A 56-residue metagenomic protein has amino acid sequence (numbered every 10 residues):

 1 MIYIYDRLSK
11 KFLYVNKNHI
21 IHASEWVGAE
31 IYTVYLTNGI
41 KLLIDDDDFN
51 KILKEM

Functional and structural regions predicted by a protein language model:
I2-L13, H19-M56: Acidic, Ser/Thr- and proline-rich intrinsically disordered linker/docking segments of eukaryotic scaffolds
